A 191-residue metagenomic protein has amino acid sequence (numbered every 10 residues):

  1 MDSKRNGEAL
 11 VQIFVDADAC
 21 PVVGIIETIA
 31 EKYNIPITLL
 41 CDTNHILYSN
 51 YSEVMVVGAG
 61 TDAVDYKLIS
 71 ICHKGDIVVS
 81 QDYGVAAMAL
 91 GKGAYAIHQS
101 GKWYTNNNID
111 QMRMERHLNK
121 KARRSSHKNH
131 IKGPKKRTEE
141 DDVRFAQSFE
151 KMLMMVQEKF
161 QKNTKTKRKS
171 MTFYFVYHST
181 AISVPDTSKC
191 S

Functional and structural regions predicted by a protein language model:
D2-N163: Nuclease catalytic cores that cleave nucleic-acid phosphodiester bonds, predominantly acidic two-metal-ion
N163, Y174-H178, D186: Intrinsic-disorder-associated, low-complexity terminal segments enriched in Asp/Asn/His/Tyr and depleted of Lys/Arg
T166: Short polybasic linear motifs
I182-C190: Short, intrinsically disordered C-terminal tails of secreted or membrane-associated proteins
